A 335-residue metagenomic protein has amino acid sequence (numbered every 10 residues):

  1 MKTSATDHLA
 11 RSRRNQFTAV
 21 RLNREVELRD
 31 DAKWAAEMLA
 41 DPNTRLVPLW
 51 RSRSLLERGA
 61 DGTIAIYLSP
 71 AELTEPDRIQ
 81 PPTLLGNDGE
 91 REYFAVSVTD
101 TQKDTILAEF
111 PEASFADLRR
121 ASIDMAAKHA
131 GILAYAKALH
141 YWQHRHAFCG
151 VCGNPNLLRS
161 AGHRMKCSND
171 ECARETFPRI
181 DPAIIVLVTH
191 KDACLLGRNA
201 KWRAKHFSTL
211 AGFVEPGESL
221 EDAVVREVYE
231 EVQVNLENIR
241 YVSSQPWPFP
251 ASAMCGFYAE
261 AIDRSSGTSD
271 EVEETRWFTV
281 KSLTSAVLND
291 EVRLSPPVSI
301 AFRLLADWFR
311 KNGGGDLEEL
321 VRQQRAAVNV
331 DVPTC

Functional and structural regions predicted by a protein language model:
M1-H146, L157-R159, R203-F207, T268-C335: Nudix hydrolase/Nudix homology domain
A134-L187: Cys/His-rich short segments
M165-S208, N235-L236, A259-A261: N-terminal strand-loop-strand
I184, C255, E273: Change "...and in nucleic-acid phosphodiester-cleaving endonucleases..." to "...and in nucleic-acid processing enzymes
L195, E215, T284: Nucleotide phosphate-binding site architecture
S208-S243, F257, A261: The catalytic Nudix box helix
G212-P216, Q245-P248, L288-R293: Short, contiguous acidic/charged loop-to-helix segments that flank catalytic cores in large enzymes
Q245-G267: Active-site-adjacent beta-strand/loop module that shapes the phosphate/pyrophosphate-binding cleft
